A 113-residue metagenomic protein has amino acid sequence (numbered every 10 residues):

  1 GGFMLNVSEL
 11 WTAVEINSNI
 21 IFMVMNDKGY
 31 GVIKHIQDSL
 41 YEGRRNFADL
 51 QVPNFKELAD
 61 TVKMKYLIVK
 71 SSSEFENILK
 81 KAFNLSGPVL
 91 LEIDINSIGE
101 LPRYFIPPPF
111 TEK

Functional and structural regions predicted by a protein language model:
G1-K113: Thiamine diphosphate
